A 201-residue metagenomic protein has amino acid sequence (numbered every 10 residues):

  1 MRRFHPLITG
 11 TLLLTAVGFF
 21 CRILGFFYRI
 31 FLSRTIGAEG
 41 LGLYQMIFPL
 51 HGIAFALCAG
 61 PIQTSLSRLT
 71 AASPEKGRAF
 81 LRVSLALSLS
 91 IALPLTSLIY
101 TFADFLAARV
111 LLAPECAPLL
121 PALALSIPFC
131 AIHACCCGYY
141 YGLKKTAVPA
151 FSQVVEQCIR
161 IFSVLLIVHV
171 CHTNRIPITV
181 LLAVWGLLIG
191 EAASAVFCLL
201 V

Functional and structural regions predicted by a protein language model:
M1-L24: N-terminal membrane topogenesis motif
I8, Q45, K76-S90: Interfacial transmembrane-helix starts/ends
L32-G52, E115-A117, T179-V184: Interfacial/gating helices of multi-pass transporter permease domains
Q45-L69, L125-P128: Small-residue-rich midsections of specific transmembrane alpha-helices
P94-A117, C171-H172: Short membrane-interface helical motifs at transmembrane helix boundaries in multi-pass membrane transporters
S97, L112-C136, F162: Alpha-helical transmembrane segments of multi-pass membrane proteins
C130-S152: Membrane-interface junctions at transmembrane-helix termini in multi-pass inner-membrane proteins
S152-L166, N174-V201: Hydrophobic alpha-helical transmembrane segments
